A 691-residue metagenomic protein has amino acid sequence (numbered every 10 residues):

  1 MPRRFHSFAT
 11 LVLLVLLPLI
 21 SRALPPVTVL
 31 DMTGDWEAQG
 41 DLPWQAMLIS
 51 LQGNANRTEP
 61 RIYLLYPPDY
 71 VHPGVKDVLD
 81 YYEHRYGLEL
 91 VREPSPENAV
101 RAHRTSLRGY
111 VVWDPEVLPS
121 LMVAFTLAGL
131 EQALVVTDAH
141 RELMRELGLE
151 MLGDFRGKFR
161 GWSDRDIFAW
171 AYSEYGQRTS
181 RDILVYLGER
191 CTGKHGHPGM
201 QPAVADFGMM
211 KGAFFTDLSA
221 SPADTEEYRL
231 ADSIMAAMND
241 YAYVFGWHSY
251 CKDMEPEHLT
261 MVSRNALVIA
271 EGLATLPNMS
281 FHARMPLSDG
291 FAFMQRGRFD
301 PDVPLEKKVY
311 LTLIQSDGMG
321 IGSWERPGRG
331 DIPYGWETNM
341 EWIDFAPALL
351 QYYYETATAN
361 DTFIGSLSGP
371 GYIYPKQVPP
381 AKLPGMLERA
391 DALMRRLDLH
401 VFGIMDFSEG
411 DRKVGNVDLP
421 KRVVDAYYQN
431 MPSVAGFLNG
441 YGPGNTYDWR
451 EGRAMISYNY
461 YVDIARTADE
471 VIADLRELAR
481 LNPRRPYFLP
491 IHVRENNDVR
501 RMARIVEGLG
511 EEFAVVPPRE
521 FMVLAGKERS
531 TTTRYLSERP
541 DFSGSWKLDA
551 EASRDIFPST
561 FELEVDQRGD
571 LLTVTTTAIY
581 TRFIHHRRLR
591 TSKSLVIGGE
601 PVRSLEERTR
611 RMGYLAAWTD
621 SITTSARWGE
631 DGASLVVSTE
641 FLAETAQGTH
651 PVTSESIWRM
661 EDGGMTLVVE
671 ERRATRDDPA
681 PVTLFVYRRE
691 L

Functional and structural regions predicted by a protein language model:
M1-A9: Bacterial N-terminal signal peptides that target proteins for export
A9-L19: Bacterial N-terminal signal peptides
L24-M285: Preference for solvent-exposed, low-hydrophobicity sequence contexts
T105-P119, D240-C251, T312-I314, R485-N496 (+2 more regions): Short, hydrophobic/proline-enriched secondary-structure or compact coil segments at domain edges
L230-N239, G246, P304-G322, R329 (+3 more regions): Catalytic grooves of carbohydrate-active enzymes
A274-Y354: Active-site beta->alpha N-cap acidic-glycine motif
W324-G330, F345-S368, L393-R396, A479: Acidic (Asp/Glu)-rich catalytic clusters
Y535-L691: Hydrophobic small-molecule pocket/channel-lining residues, especially in calycin-type beta-barrels
